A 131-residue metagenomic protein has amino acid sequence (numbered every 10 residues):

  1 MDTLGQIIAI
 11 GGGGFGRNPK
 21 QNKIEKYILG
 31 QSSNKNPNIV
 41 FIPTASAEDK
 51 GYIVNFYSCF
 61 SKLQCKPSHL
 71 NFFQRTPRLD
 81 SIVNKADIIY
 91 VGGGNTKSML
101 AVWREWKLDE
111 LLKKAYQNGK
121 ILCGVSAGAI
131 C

Functional and structural regions predicted by a protein language model:
M1-G92: N-terminal beta1-alpha1 cap of cysteine-dependent amidohydrolase-like domains
F15-G16, T96-K97, A129-C131: Glycine-rich nucleotide phosphate-binding loop and flanking beta-alpha elements of Rossmann-like dinucleotide-binding
Y27, I82-K85, E105-G119: Catalytic-core regions built around general acid/base machinery
R78, S98-L100, G124, C131: Short, well-ordered, mixed-charge alpha-helical segments that flank or form enzyme active sites
D87-V91, S98, K113: Short, contiguous, well-ordered secondary-structure segments
V91-G93, Y116-C131: Catalytic nucleophile loop
T96-W106: Glycine/threonine-rich flexible loop motifs
